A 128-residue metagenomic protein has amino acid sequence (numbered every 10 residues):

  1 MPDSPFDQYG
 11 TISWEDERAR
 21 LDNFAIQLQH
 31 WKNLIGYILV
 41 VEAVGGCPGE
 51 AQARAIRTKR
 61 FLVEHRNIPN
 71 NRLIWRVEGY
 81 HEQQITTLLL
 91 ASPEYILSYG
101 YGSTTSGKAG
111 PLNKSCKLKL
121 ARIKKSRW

Functional and structural regions predicted by a protein language model:
M1-Y9, L39-A43: Acidic/histidine-rich, surface-exposed loop or edge segments in extracytoplasmic proteins
P5, A19, I26: Short, surface-exposed binding/anchoring microloops in extracellular/periplasmic proteins
G10-S13, A19-D22, H30-V40, P48-W128: Periplasmic OmpA/Pal-like peptidoglycan-binding modules at the C-termini of bacterial envelope proteins
